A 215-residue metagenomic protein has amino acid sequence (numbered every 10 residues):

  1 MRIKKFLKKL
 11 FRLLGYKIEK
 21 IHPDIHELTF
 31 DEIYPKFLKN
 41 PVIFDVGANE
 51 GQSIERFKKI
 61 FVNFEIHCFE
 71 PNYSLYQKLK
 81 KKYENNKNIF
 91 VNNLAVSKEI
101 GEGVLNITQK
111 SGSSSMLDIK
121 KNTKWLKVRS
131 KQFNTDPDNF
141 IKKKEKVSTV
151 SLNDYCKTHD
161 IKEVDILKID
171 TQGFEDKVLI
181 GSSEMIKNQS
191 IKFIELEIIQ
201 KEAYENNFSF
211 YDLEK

Functional and structural regions predicted by a protein language model:
M1-K215: Phosphate/nucleotide-binding beta-alpha loop and adjacent structural elements of enzyme active sites
